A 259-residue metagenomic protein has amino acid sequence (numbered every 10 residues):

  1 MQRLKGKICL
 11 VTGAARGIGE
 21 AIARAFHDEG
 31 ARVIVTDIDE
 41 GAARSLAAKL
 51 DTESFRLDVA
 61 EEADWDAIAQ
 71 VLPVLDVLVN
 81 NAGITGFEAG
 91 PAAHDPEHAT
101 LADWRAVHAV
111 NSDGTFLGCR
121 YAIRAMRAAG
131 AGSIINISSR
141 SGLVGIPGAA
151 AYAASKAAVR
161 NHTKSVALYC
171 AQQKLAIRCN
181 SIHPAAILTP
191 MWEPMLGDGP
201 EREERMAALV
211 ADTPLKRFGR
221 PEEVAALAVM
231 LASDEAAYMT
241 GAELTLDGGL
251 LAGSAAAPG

Functional and structural regions predicted by a protein language model:
A89-R105, L209: Substrate-binding pocket helix/loop in short-chain dehydrogenase/reductase
C119, S155, T163: Active-site helix of classical SDR
R124, L168-Q172, A237: Alpha-helical segment proximal to the catalytic Tyr-Lys
S139: Residue(s) in the substrate-gating loop at a strand-loop-helix junction that position the organic substrate next
V144, S165-I177: Active-site-adjacent segment of SDR/Rossmann-fold oxidoreductases
A176-R178, M239-G241: Short, small/polar-rich loop/turn modules that mediate ligand/substrate recognition or access, typified
V229, T240-G259: Short C-terminal tail/terminal secondary-structure segment of NAD(P)H-dependent dehydrogenase/reductase domains
